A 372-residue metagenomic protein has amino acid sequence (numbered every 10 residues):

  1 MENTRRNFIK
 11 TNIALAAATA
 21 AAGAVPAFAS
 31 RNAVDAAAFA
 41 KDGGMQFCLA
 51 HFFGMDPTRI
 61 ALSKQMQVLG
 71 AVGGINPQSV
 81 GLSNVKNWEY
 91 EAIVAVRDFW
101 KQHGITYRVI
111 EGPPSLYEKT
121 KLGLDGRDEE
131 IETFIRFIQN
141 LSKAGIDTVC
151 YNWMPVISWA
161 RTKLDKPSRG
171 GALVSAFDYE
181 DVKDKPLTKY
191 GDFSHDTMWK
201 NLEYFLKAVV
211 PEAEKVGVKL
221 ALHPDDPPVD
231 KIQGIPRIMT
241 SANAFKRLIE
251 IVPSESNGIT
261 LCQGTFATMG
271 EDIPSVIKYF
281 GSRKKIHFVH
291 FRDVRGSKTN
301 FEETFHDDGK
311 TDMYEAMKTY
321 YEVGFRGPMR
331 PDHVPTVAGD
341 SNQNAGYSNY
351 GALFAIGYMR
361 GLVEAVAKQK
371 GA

Functional and structural regions predicted by a protein language model:
E2-G44, K119-K121, A144-D147, Y204-K207 (+3 more regions): Histidine-acidic metal/acid-base catalytic patches
M45, L49-Q78, F99: Ligand-binding pocket scaffold of soluble enzyme catalytic domains
A50-G54, N76-Q78, G112-S115, W153-V156 (+4 more regions): Active-site beta-loop-alpha junctions enriched in small/polar residues
F53-S63, I131-I138, D272-Y279: Short, acidic/polar
M66-Q67, W100-E111, F177-D181, V218-L220 (+3 more regions): Short coil-to-beta-strand
G74-E203, K207, E214-K215, T265: Structural motif corresponding to the early beta-alpha repeats
V182-M198, P224-G234, G339-N342: Active-site-proximal beta-alpha loop/turn segments in soluble metabolic enzymes
